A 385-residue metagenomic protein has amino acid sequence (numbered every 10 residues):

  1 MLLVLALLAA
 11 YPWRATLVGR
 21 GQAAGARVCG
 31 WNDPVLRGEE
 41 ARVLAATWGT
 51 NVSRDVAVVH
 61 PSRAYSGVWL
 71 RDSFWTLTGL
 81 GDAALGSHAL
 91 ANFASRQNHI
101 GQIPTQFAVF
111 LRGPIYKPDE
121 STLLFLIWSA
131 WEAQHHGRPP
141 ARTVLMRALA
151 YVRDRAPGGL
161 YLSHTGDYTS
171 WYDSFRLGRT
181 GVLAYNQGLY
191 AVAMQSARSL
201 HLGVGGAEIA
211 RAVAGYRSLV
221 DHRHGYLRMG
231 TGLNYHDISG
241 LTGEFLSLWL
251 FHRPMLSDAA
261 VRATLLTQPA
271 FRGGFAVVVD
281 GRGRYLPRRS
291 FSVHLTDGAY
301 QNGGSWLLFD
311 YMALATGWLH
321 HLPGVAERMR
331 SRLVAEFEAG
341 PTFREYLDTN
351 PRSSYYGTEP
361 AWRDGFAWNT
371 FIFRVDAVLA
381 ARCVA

Functional and structural regions predicted by a protein language model:
M1-V4: N-terminal Sec-pathway targeting helices
A6-R20: Membrane-interface motif at the C-terminal end of an N-terminal transmembrane signal
L17-V52, Y65, P104, P157-R288 (+2 more regions): Catalytic cores of carbohydrate-active enzymes
R42-L70, T78, A299-N302: Asp/Glu-centered strand-loop micro-motifs enriched in Gly/Pro and often flanked by an aromatic residue
S66-L162, L183-M194, S247, L307-A313 (+2 more regions): Aromatic-rich carbohydrate-recognition surfaces in CAZymes
G79-D82, Q134-H135, S199-L200, L250-P254 (+1 more regions): Alpha-helix C-terminal capping/termination sites
G86, S257, V325-A326: Solenoid-repeat scaffolds in large eukaryotic assemblies
P287-M329, F373-A377: C-terminal substrate/ligand-recognition segments
